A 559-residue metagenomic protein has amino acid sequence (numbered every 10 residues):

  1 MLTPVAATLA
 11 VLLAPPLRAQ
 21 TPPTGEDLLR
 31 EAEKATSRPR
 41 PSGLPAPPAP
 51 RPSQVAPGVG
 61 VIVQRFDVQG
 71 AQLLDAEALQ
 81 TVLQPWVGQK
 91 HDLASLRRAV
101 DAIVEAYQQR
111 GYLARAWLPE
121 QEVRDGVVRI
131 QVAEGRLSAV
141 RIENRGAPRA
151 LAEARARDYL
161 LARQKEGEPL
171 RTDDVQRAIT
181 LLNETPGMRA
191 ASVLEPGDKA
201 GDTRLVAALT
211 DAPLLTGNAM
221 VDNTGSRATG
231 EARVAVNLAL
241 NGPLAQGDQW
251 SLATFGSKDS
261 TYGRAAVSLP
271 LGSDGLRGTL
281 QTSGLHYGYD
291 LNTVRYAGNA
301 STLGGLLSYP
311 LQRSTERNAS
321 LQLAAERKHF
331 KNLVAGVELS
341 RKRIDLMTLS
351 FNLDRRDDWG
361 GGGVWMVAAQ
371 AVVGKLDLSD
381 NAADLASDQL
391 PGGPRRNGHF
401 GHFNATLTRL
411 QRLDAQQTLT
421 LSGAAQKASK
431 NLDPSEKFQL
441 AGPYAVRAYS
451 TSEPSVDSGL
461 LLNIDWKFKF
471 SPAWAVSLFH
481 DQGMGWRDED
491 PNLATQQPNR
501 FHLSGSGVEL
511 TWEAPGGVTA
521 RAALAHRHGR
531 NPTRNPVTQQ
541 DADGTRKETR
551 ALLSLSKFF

Functional and structural regions predicted by a protein language model:
Q20-G225, A253-Y262, F403, S422-A425: Periplasmic polypeptide-binding modules associated with outer-membrane biogenesis and secretion
G201, G230-V234, D259-G263, N299-L303 (+5 more regions): Residues that define the transmembrane beta-barrel architecture of outer-membrane proteins
L205, V236-L238, A265-V267, G305-L307 (+9 more regions): Membrane-embedded beta-strands of outer-membrane beta-barrel proteins, especially the hydrophobic/small aromatic
L215-G217, L244-W250, S273-T279, Y287 (+5 more regions): Repeated loop/turn-to-beta-strand initiation elements of outer-membrane beta-barrel proteins
L215-G225, V236-G242, Q246-K258, A265 (+6 more regions): Transmembrane beta-strand segments that form the barrel wall of outer-membrane beta-barrel proteins
L238, L510-T519, L524, D543-F559: Outer-membrane beta-barrel "beta-signal"
L240-L244, A266-S273, S308-S314, L349-G360 (+6 more regions): Outer-membrane beta-barrel proteins
K331-N499, T533: C-terminal outer-membrane beta-barrel translocator/porin domains of Gram-negative envelope proteins and their
